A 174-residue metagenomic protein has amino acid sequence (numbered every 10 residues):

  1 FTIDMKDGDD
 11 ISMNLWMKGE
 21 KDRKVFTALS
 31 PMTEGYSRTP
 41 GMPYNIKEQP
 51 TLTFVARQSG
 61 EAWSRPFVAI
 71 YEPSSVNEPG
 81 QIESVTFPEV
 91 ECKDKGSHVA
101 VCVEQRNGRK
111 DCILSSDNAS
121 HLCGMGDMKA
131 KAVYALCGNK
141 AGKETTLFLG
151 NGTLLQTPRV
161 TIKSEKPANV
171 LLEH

Functional and structural regions predicted by a protein language model:
F1-Q49: Trp/Gly-enriched beta-strand surface patches
F54-R65, E72-H174: Non-catalytic terminal regions with compositionally biased, polar/charged low complexity
